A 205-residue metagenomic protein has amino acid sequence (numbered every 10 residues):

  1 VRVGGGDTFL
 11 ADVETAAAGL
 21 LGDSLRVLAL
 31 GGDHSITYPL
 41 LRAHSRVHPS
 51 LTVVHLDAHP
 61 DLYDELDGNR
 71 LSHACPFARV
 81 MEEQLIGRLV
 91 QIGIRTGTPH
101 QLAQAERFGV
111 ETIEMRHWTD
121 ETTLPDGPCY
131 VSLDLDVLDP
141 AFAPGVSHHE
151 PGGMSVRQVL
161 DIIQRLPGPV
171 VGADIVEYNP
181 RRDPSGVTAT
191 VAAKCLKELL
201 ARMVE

Functional and structural regions predicted by a protein language model:
V1-E205: Conserved alpha-helical scaffold segments that buttress catalytic/binding sites
